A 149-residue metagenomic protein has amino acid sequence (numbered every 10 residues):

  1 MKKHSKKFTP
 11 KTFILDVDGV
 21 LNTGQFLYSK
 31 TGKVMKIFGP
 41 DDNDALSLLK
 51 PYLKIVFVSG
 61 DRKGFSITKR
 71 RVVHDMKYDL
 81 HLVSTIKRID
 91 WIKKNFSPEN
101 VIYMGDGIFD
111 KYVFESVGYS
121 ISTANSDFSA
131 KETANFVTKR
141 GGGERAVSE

Functional and structural regions predicted by a protein language model:
K2-I86: Alpha-helical substrate-recognition element adjacent to the catalytic core
G32-F38, V73-L82, K87-E149: Mg2+-dependent phosphoryl-transfer enzymes with acidic/Ser/Thr/Gly-rich catalytic loops
